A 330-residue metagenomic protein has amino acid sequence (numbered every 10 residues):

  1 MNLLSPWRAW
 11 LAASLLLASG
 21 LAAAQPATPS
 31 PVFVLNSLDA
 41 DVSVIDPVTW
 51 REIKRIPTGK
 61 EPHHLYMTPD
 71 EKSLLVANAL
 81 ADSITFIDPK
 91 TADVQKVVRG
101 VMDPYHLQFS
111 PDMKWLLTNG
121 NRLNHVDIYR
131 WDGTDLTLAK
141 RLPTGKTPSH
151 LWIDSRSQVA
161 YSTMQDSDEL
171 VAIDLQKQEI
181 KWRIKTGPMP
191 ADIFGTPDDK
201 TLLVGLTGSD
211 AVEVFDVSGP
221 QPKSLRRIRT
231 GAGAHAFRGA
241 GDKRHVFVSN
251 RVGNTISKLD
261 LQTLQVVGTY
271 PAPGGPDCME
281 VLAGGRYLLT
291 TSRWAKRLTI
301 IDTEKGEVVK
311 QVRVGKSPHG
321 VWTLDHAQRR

Functional and structural regions predicted by a protein language model:
M1-L11: Bacterial N-terminal signal peptides that target proteins for export
L4-S5, G20-R330: Predominantly soluble domains enriched in secretory-pathway, periplasmic, or organellar proteins
W10-G20: Bacterial N-terminal signal peptides
